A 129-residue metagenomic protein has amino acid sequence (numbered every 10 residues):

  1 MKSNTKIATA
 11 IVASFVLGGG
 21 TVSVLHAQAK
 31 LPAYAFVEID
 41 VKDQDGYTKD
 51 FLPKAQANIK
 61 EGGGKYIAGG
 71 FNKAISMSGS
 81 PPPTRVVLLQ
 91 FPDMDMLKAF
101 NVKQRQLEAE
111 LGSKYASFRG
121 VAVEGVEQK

Functional and structural regions predicted by a protein language model:
M1-I11: Bacterial N-terminal signal peptides that target proteins for export
A10-G20: Bacterial N-terminal signal peptides
G18-K98, E124-K129: Short S/T/G/P-rich N-terminal loop/turn motif that feeds into the first structured element of a domain
K54, K103-R105: Alpha-helix boundary/capping residues
R105-Y115: A common structural junction motif
S113-K129: C-terminal end-helix/capping segment
